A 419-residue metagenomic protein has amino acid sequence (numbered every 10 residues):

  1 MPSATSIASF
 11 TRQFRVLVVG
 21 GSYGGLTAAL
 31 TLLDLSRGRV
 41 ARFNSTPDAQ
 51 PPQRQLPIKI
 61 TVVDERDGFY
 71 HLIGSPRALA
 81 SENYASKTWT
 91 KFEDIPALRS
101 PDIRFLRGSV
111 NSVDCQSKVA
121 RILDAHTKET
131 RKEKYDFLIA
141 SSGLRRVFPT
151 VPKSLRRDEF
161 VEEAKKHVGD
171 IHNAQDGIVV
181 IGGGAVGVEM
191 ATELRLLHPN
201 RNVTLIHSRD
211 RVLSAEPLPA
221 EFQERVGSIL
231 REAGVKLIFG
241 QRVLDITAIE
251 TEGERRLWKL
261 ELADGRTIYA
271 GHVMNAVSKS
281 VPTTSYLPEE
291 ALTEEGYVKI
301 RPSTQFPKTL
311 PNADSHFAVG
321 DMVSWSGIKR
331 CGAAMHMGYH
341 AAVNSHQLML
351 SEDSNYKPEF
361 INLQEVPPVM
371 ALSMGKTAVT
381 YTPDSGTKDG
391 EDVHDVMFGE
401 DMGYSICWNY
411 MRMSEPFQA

Functional and structural regions predicted by a protein language model:
P2-V19, S100-V179, A276: FAD-binding core/adjacent interface of flavoenzyme oxidoreductases
S3-L106, T192-L218: Beta1-alpha1 glycine-rich phosphate/pyrophosphate-binding loop at the start of Rossmann-like nucleotide-binding domains
S22-G25, G184-V188, A342: Catalytic nucleophile loop
S36-I58, T251-K259, T309-A313, D353-K357: Intrinsically disordered, low-complexity domain-flanking/linker segments in eukaryotic proteins, enriched
P101, F105-G108, S112-V113, N200-P302 (+1 more regions): A Rossmann-like FAD-binding core segment of flavoenzymes
G108, I328-A333, M337-A419: C-terminal, flexible cofactor-proximal segment of oxidoreductases
S154-F239, I246-T247, S324, H336: Predominantly flavin-linked oxidoreductase catalytic cores and closely associated redox partners
R157-Q175, T267-H336: FAD-site-proximal beta/loop scaffold in flavoenzymes
